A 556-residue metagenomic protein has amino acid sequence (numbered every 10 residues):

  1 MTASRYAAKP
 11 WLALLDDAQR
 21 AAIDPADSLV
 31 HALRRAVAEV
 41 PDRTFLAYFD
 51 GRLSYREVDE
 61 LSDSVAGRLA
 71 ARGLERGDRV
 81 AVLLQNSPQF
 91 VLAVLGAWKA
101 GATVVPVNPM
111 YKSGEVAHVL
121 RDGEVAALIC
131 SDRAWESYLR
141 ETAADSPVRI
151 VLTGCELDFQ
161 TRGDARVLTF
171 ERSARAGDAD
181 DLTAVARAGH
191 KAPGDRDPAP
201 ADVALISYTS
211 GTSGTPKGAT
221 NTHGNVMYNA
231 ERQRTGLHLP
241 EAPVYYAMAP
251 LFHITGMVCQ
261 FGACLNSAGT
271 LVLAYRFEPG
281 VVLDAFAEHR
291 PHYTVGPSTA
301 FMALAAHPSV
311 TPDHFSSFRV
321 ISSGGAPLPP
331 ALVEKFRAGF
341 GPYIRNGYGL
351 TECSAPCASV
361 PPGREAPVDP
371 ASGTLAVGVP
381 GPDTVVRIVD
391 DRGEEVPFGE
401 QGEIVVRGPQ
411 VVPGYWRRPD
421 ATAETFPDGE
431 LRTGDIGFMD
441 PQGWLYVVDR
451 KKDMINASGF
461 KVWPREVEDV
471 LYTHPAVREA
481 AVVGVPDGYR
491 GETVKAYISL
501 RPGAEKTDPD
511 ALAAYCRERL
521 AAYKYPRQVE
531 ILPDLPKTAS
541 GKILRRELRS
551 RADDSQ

Functional and structural regions predicted by a protein language model:
P25, D42-S87, V91-L95, K112-A117: Conserved AMP-binding/adenylate-forming core of the ANL superfamily
S54-E57, D195-D197, A204-Y228: Conserved AMP-binding A3 loop
A71-R72, K99-A184, P502: Structural core segment of the AMP-binding/adenylate-forming
Y111, L128-C130, T294, G408 (+6 more regions): AMP-binding/adenylate-forming catalytic core of the ANL superfamily
Y111-S146, N229-Y246, E278-H292: Conserved ATP-dependent adenylate/AMP-binding module captured primarily in the ANL superfamily
S173-Y208, T215, H238-V244, P382 (+1 more regions): Conserved pre-ATP/AMP-binding loop-to-beta segment of ANL
M227-V244, F252-Y293, F301, A306-H307: Conserved AMP-binding/adenylation subdomain of ANL enzymes
P291-G296, A305-A371, V385, R392: Gly/Ser/Thr-rich phosphate-binding loop
